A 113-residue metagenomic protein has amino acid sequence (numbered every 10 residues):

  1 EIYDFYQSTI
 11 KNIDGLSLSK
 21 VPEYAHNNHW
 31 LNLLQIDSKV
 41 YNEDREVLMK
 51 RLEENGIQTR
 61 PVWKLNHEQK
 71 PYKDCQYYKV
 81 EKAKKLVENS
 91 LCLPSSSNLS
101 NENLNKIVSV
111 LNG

Functional and structural regions predicted by a protein language model:
E1-G113: PLP-dependent aminotransferase class I/II
